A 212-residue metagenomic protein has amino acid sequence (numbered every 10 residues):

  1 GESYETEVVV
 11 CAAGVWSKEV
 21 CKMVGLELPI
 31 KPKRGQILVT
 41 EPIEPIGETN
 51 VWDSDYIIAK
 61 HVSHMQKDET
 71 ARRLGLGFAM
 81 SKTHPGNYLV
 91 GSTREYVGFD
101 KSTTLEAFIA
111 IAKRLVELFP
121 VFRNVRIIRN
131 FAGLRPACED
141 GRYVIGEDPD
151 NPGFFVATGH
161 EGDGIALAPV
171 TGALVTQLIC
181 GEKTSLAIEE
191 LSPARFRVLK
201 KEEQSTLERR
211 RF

Functional and structural regions predicted by a protein language model:
S3-Y4, V8, G14-P149, R209-F212: Active-site substrate-recognition segment that forms the wall of the catalytic cavity or substrate channel
A12-A13, A168: Replace "coordinates the UDP/GDP/TDP-sugar" with "coordinates nucleotide-activated sugar donors
D148-F212: C-terminal lid/capping helical subdomain adjacent to the catalytic/cofactor pocket in oxidative enzymes
